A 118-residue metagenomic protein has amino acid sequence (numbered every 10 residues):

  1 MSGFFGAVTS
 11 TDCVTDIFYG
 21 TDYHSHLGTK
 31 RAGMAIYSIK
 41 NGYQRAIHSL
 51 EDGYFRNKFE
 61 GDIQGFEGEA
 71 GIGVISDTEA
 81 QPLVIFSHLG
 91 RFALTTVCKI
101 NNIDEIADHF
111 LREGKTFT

Functional and structural regions predicted by a protein language model:
M1-D104, H109-T118: N-terminal glutamine amidotransferase
